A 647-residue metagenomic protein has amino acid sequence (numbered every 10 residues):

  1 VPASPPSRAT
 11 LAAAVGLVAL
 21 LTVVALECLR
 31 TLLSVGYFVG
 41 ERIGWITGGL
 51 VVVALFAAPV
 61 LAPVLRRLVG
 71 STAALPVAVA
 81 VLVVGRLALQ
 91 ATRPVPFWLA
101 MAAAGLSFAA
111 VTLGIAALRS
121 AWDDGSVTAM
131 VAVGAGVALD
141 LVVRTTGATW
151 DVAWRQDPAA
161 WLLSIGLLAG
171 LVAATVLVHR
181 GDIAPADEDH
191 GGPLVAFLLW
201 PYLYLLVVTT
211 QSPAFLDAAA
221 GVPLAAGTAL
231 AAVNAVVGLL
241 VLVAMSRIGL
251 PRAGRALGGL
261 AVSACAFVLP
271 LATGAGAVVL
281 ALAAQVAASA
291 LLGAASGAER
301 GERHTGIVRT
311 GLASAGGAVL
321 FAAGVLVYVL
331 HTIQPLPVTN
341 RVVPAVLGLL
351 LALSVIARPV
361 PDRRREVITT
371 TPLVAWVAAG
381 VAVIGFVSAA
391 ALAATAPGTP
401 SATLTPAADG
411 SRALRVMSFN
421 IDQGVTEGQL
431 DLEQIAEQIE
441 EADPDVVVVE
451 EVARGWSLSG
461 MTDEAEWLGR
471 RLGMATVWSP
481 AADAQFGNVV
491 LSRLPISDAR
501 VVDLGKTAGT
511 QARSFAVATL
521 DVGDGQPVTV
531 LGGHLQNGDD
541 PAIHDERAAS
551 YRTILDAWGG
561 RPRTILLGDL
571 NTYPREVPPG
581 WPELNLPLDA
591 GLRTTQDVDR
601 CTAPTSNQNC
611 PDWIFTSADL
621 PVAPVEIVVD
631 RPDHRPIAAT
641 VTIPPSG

Functional and structural regions predicted by a protein language model:
P2-A442, R470, A475-V477, D483-G647: Active-site regions of metal-assisted phosphoester/phosphodiester hydrolases, unifying DNase/endonuclease modules
I439-V452: Proline-aspartate-enriched helix->loop->beta-strand connector
V452-G455, C601-T602: Short active-site-proximal "capping" loops at secondary-structure junctions
R454-A475: Cys-nucleophile CN-hydrolase/nitrilase-fold catalytic domain and related Cys-dependent amidase chemistry that acts on
